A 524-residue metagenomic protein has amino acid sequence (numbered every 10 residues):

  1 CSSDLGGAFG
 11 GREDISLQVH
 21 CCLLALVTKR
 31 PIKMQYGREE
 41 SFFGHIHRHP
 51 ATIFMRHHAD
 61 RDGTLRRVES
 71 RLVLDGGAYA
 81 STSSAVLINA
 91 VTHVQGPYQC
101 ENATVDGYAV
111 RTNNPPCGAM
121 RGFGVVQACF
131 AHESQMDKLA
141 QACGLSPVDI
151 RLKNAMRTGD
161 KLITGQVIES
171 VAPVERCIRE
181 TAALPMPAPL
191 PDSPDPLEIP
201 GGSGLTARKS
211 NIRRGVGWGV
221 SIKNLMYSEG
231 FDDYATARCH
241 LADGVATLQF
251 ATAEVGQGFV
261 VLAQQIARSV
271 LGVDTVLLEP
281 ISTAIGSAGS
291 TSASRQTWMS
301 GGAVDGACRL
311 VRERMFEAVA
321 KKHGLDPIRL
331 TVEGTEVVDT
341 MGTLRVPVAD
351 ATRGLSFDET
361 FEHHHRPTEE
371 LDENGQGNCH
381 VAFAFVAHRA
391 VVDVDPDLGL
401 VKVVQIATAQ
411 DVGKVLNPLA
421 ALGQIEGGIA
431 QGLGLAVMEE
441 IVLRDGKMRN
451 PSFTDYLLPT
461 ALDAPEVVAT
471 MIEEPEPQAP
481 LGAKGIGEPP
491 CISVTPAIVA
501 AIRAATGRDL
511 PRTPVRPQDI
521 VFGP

Functional and structural regions predicted by a protein language model:
A8-K29, K33-Y36, F259-I266: Thiamine diphosphate
L26-I32, R61-D62, V86-A207, I212-K223 (+1 more regions): C-terminal catalytic domains of large/alpha subunits in multi-subunit enzymes
R38-A103: Active-site cavity-forming subdomains of large catalytic enzyme subunits
R38-G44, L205, G244, Q249-A251 (+2 more regions): Cysteine-centered functional microenvironments
H47-A51, G230-F231, A382-V386: Short loop/turn motifs at secondary-structure junctions and domain boundaries
S70-Y79, A253-V255, I406-G413, E473: Short, solvent-exposed aromatic-acidic interface loops
L225-I285, R295, G302: Catalytic phosphate/nucleotide-handling subdomain of diverse soluble enzymes
